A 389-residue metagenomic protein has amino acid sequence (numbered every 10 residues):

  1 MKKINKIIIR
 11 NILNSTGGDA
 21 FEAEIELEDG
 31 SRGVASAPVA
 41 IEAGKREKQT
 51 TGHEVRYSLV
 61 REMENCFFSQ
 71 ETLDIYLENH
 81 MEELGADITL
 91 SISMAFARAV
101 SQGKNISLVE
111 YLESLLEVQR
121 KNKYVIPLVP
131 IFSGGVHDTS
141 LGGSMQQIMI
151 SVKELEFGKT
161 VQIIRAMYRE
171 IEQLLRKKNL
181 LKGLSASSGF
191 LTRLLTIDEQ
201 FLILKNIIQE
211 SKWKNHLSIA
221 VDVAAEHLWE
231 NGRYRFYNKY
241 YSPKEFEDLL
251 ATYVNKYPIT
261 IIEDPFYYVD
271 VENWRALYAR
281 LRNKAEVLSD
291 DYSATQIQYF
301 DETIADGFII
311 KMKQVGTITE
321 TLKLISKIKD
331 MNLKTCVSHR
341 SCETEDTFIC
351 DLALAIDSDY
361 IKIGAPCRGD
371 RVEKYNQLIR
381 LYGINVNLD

Functional and structural regions predicted by a protein language model:
M1-A20: Short, Gly/Pro- and small/polar-rich lid/capping loops
N11, F21-D29, S36-V39, V129-V152 (+3 more regions): Short beta-strand elements
A35-I106, E110-L115, V161: Metal- or metallocofactor-binding catalytic centers and their adjacent structured scaffolds across diverse enzyme
M63, I92-K104, I148, L204 (+3 more regions): Buried hydrophobic packing segments
I106-P130, S218-A220, I261, V287-D290 (+1 more regions): Beta-strand segments within the central parallel beta-sheet cores of soluble alpha/beta enzyme folds
N122-S188: Mobile "lid/hinge" segments at catalytic clefts and subdomain interfaces of large enzymes
L191, D198-D389: Catalytic core of soluble alpha/beta enzymes
